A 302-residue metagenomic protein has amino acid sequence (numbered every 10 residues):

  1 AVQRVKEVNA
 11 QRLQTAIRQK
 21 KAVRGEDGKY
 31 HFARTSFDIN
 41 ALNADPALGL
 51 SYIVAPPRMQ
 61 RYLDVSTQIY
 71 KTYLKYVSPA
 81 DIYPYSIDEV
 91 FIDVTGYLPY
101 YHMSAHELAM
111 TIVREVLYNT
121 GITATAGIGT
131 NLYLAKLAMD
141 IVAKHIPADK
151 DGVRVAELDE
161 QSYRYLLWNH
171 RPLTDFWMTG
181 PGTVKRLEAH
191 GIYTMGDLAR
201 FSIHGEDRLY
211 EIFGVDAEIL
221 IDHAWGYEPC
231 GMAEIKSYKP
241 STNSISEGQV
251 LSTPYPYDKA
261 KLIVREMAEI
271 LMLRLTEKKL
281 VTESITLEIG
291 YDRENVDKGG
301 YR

Functional and structural regions predicted by a protein language model:
A1-D222, M232: Gly/Gly-Pro- and Ser/Thr-rich, intrinsically disordered tail segments characteristic of DNA damage-repair and tolerance
G49, D175, K185-R302: DNA-contacting surface of Y-family translesion DNA polymerases
